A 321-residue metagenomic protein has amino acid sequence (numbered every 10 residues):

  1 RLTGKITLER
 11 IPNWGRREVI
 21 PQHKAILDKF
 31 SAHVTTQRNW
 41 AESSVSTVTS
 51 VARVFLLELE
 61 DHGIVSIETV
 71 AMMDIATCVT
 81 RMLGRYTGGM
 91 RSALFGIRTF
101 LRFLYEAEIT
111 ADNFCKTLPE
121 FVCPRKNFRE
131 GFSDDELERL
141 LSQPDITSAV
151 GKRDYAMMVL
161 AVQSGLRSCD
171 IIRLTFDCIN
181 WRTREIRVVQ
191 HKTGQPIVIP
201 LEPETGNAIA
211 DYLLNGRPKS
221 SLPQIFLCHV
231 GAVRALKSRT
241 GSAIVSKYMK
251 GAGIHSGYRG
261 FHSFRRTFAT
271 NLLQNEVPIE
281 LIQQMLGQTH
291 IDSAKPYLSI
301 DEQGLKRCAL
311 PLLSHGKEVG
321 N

Functional and structural regions predicted by a protein language model:
R1-N321: Conserved catalytic core of the tyrosine transesterase superfamily
